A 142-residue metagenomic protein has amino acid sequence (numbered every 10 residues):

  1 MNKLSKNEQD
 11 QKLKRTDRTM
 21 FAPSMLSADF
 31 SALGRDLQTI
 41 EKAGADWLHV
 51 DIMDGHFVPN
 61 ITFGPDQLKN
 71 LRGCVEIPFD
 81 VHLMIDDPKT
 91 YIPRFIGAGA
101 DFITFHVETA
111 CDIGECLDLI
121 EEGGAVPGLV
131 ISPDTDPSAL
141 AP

Functional and structural regions predicted by a protein language model:
N2-T104, E108-D112, L119-P127, L140-P142: Conserved N-terminal beta1-alpha1 strand-loop-helix module at the mouth
L129-I131: Short, hydrophobic beta-strand segments that form beta-sheet elements in well-ordered domains
